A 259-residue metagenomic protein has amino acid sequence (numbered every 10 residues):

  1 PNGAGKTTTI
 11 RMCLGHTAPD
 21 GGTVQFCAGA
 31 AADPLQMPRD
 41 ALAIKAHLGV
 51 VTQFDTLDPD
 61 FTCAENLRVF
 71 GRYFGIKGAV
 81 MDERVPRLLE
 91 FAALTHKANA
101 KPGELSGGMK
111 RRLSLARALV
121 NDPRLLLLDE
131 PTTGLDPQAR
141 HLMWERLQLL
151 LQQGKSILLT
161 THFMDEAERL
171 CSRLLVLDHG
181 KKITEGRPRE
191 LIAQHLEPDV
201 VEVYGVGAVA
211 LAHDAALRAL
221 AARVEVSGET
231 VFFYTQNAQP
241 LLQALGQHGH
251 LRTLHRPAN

Functional and structural regions predicted by a protein language model:
L14: Helix-to-loop junction immediately C-terminal to a conserved catalytic motif
G22-Q36, I44: Conserved ABC transporter NBD signature motif
R68, R72, A79-K97: Conserved ABC ATPase "signature" region
K101-L105: Conserved ABC ATPase signature
D122: Conserved catalytic motifs of ABC-family nucleotide-binding domains
L126-D129: Catalytic Walker B motif of ABC-type/P-loop ATPase nucleotide-binding domains
W144-Q236: ABC transporter nucleotide-binding domain
